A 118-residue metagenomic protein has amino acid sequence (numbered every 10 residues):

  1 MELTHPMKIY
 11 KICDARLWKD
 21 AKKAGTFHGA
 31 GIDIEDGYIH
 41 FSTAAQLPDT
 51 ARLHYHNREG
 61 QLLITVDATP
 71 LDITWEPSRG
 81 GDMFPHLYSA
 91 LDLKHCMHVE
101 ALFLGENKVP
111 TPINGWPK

Functional and structural regions predicted by a protein language model:
E2-K118: Conserved, structured core segments of small domains
